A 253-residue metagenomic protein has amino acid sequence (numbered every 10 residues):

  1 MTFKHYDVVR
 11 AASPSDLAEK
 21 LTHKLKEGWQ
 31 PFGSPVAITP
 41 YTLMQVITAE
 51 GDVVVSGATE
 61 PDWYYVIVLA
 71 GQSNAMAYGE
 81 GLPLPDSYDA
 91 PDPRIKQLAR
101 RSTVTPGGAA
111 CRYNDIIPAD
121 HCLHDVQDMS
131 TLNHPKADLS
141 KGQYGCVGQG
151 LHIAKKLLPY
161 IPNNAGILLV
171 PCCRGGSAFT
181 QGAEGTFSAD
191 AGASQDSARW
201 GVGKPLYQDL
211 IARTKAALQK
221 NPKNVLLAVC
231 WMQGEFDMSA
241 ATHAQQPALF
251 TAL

Functional and structural regions predicted by a protein language model:
M1-S56: Terminus-proximal functional modules
V54-L253: Cell-envelope and extracellular/periplasmic
